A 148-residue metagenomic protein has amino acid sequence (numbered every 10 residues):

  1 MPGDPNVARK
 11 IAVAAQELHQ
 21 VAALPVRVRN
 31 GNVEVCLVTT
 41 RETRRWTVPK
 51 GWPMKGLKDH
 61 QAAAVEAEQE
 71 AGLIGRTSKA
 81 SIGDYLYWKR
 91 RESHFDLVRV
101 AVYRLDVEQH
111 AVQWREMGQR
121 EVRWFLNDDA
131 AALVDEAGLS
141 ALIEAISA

Functional and structural regions predicted by a protein language model:
M1-N30: Acidic, metal-coordinating catalytic segment for phosphate/diphosphate chemistry, firing primarily on the Nudix
H19, E34, D96-Y103, E121: Short beta-strand micro-motifs in enzyme catalytic cores
V28-E34, E92-F95: Short, solvent-exposed loop/turn segments that connect beta-strands within catalytic domains and beta-strand-rich
N32-I74: Conserved Nudix-box catalytic region and its N-terminal flanking loop in Nudix hydrolases and closely related
T47, L97, W124: Short aromatic/basic micro-patch
G72-A111: Active-site segment of metal-dependent pyrophosphate-handling enzymes, primarily the Nudix hydrolase catalytic core
V102-A145: NUDIX/MutT-family hydrolases
